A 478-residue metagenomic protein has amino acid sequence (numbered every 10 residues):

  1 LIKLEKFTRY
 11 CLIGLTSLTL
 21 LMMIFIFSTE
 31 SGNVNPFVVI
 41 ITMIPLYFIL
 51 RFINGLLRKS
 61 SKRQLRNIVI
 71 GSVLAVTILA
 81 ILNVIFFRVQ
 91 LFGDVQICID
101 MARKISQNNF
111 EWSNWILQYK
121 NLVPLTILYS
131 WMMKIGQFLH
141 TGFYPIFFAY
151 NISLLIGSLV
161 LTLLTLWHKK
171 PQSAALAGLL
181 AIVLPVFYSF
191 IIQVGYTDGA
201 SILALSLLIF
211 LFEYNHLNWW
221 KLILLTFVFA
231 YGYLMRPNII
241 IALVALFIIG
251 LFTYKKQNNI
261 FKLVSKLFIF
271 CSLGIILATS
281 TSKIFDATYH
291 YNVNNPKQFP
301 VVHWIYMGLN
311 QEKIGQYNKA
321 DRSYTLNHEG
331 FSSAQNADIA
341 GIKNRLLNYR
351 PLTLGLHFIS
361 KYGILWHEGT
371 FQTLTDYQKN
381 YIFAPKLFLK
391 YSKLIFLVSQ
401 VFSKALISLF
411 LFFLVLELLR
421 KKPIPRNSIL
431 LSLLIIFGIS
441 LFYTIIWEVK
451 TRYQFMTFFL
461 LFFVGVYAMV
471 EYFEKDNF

Functional and structural regions predicted by a protein language model:
L1-I81, V264-C271: Start-transfer (signal-anchor) and selected internal transmembrane alpha helices of multi-pass inner/ER membrane
L20, F27-S28, G32-I40, G142-I146 (+4 more regions): Membrane-interface anchor segments at the N-terminal boundary of transmembrane helices in multi-pass membrane enzymes
F87-R103, Q107-T141, F331-Q335: Extracytoplasmic catalytic/substrate-binding loops of multi-pass membrane glycan-assembly enzymes
I146-L154, L180-V183, F187-L207, F212 (+2 more regions): Multi-pass, polyprenyl lipid-linked donor-dependent membrane glycosyltransferases
A149-K169, L207, F412, L416: Transmembrane-helix motifs of polytopic, lipid-linked glycan transferases
T162-L184: Transmembrane-helix signature of polytopic, membrane-embedded enzymes that assemble or transfer cell-envelope glycans
K221-P237, F247, F270-C271: Membrane-interface alpha helices of multi-pass inner-membrane proteins
D286-K379: Membrane-proximal stem/loop segments at transmembrane-domain junctions that anchor or position
